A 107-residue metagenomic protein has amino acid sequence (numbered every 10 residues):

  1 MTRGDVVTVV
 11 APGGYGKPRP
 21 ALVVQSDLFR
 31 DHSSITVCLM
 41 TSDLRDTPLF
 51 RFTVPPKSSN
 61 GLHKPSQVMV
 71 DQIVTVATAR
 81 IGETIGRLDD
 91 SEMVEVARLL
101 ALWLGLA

Functional and structural regions predicted by a protein language model:
M1-A107: Conserved functional hotspots at enzyme active or ligand-binding sites that engage polyanionic ligands
